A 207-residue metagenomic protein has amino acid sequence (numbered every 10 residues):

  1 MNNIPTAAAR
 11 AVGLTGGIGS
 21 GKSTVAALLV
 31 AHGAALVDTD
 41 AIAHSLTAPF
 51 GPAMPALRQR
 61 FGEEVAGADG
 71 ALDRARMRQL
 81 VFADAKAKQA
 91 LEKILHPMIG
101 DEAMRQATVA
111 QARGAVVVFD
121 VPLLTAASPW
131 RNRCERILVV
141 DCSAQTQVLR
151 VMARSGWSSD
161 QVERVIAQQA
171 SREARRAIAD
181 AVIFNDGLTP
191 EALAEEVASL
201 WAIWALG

Functional and structural regions predicted by a protein language model:
M1-L72, E195-A198, A202-G207: Glycine-rich phosphate-binding loop of ATP-dependent small-molecule kinases
G21, D40, L91, V118 (+3 more regions): Residue-level signal for inorganic ion chemistry
H32, F61, R133-C134, I178-A179: Short, structured coil segments at secondary-structure junctions
H32, M54-R58, A144-M152, S159 (+1 more regions): An amphipathic alpha-helix signature
A35, A41, R136, D180-A181: Well-ordered beta-strand positions
A41-A115: ATP-dependent small-molecule kinase phosphotransfer cores that center on conserved nucleotide phosphate-binding segments
E102-A103, R131-N132, L149, A153 (+1 more regions): Small-molecule kinase domains that catalyze NTP-dependent phosphoryl transfer to phosphate-bearing small molecules
M104-A112, V116-A153: ATP-dependent NMP and nucleoside kinases share a basic, alpha-helical "lid"
